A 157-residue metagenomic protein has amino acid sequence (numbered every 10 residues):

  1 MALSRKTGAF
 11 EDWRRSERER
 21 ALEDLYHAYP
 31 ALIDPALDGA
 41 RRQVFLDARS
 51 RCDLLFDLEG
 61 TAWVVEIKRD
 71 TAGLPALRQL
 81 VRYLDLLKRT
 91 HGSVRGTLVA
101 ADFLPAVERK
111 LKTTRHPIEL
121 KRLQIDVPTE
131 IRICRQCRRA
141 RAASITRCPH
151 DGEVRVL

Functional and structural regions predicted by a protein language model:
M1-L157: Charged, terminal alpha-helix-loop-beta segments that serve as non-catalytic nucleic-acid engagement and/or assembly
